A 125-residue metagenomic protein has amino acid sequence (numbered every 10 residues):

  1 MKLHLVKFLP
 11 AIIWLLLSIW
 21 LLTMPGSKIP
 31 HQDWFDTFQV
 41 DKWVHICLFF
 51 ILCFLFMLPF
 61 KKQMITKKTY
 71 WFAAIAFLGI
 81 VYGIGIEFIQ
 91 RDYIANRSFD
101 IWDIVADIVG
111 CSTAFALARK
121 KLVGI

Functional and structural regions predicted by a protein language model:
M1-P59, I75: "…centered on the first transmembrane helix and the immediately adjacent amphipathic helix/loop
M1-V6, K61-Y70, G124: Membrane-interface helix-boundary motifs at transmembrane edges
I13-L22, W71-D92, I108: Small-polar-interrupted transmembrane alpha-helices in polytopic inner-membrane proteins
M24, F56-Q63, L117-L122: Structural signal for the C-terminal ends of transmembrane alpha-helices and the immediately following loop
P30-Q32, I84-V109: Interfacial helix-loop-helix junctions of multi-pass membrane proteins
H45-F49, S98-A118: Alpha-helical transmembrane segments that form the membrane-embedded catalytic/substrate-binding core of multi-pass
L78-Y82, W102, K120-I125: Extended, folded domain segments that form the structural surfaces/walls around functional sites
